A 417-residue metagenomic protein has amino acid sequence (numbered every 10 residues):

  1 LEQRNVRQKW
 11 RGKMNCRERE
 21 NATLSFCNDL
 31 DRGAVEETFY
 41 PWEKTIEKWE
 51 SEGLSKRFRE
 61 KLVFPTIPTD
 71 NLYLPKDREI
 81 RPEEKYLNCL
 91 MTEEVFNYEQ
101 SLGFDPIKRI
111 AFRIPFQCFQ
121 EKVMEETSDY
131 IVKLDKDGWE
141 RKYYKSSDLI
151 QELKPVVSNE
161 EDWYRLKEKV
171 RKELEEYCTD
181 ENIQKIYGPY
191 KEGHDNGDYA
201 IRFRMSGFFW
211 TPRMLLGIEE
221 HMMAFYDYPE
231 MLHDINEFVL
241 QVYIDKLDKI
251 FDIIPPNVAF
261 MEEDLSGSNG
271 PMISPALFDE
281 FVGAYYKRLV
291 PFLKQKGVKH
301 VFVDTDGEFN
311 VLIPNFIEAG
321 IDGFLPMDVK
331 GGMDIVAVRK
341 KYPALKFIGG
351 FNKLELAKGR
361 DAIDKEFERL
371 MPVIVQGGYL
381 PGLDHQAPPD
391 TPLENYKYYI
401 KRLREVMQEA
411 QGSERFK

Functional and structural regions predicted by a protein language model:
Q3-R4: Cationic, low-complexity basic patches in intrinsically disordered or flexible, solvent-exposed regions
R7-D77, R81, I131-L134, Y143-I150 (+1 more regions): Active-site loop segments of alpha/beta catalytic cores
L72-K85, C89-M91, D105: Short, intrinsically disordered low-complexity segments
L90-I110: Catalytic domains of carbohydrate-active enzymes, especially glycoside hydrolases
A111-Q120, N182: Extended, Lys/Arg-enriched charged tracts that mediate electrostatic binding to polyanionic substrates
E121-E125, D129: A structural signal for short, hydrophobic beta-strand segments that form beta-sheets in beta-rich/all-beta domains
